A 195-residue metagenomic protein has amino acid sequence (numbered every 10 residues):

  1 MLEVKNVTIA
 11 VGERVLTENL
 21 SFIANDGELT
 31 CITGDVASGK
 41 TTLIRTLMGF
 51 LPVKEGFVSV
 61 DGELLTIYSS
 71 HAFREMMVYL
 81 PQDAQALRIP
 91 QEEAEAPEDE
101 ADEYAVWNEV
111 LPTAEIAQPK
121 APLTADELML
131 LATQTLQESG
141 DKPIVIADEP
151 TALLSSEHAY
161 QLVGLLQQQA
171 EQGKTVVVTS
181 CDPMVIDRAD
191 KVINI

Functional and structural regions predicted by a protein language model:
L2, L16-N19: Conserved structural motif at the start of ABC-family nucleotide-binding domains
I23-A24, A72: Conserved hydrophobic segment flanking the Walker A/P-loop of ABC-type ATPase nucleotide-binding domains
T33-D35: The feature captures the beta-strand-to-loop junction immediately N-terminal to the Walker
M48: Helix-to-loop junction immediately C-terminal to a conserved catalytic motif
V53-L64, F73: Conserved ABC transporter NBD signature motif
M76, D83-L111: Q-loop/switch helix immediately C-terminal to the Walker
T124-I144: GG-anchored amphipathic helix commonly corresponding to the ABC/SMC/Rad50 NBD signature/C-loop
V145-E149: Catalytic Walker B motif of ABC-type/P-loop ATPase nucleotide-binding domains
